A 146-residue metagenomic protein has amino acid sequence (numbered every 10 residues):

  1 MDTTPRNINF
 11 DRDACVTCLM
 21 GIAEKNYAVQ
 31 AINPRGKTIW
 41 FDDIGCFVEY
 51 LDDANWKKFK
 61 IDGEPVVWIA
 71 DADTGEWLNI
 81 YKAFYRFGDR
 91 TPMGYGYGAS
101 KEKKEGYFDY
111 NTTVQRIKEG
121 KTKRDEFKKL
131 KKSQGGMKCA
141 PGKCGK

Functional and structural regions predicted by a protein language model:
M1-W40, I44-K146: Intrinsically disordered, low-complexity linkers and terminal regions that flank or interleave Cys/His-based
